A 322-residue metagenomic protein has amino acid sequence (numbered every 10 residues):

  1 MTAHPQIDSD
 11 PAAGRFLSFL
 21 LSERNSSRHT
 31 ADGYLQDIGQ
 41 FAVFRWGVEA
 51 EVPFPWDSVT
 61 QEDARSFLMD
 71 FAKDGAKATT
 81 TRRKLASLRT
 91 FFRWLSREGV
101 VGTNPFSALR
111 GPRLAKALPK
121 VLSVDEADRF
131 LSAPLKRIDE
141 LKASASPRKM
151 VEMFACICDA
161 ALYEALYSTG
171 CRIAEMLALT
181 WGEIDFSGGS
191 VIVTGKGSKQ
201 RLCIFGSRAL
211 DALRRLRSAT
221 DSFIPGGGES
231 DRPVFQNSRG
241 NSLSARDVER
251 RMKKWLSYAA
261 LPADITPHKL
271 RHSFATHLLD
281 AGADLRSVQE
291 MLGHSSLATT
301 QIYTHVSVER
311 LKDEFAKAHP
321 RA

Functional and structural regions predicted by a protein language model:
M1-A322: Conserved catalytic core of the tyrosine transesterase superfamily
